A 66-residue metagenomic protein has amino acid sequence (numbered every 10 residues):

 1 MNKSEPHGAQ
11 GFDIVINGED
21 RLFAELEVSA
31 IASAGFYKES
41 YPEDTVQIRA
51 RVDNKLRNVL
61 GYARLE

Functional and structural regions predicted by a protein language model:
M1-D20: Short aromatic-glycine-(Arg/Gly/Cys) micro-motifs in beta-strand/loop hairpins
G11-D13, F23, Q47-R49: Ordered hydrophobic segments in well-structured contexts
R21-L22, R57: Short, isolated positions in well-ordered beta-strands
A24-Q47: A short, charged, amphipathic alpha-helix used as a generic interaction element across diverse proteins
S40-E66: Short, mixed-charge low-complexity intrinsically disordered segments
